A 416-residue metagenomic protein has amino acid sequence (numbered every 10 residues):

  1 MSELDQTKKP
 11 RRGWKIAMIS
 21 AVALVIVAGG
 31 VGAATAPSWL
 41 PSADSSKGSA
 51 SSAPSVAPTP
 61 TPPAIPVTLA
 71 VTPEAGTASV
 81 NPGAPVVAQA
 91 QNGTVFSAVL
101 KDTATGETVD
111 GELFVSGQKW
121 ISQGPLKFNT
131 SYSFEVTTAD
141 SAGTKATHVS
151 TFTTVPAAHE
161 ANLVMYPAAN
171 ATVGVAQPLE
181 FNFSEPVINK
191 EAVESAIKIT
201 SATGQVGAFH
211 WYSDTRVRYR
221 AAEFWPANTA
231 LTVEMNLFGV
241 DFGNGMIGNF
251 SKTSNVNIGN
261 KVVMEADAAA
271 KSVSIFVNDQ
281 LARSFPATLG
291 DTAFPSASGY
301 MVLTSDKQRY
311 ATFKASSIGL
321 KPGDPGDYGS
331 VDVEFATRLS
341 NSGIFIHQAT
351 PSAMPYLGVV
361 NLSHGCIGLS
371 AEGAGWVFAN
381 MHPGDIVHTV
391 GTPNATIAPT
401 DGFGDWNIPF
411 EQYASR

Functional and structural regions predicted by a protein language model:
M1-P10, Y413-R416: Actinobacteria-biased recognition of intrinsically disordered, low-complexity terminal regions
S2-D5, G13-N260, A287: Acidic, low-complexity Ser/Thr/Gly/Pro-rich repeat segments typical of extracellular/periplasmic and surface-exposed
A70, V87-Q89, S133, T151 (+7 more regions): Soluble periplasmic/extracytoplasmic beta-strand elements of cell-envelope proteins
V87, S133, V149, E180 (+6 more regions): Extracytoplasmic/secreted envelope proteins and their assembly/folding machinery, especially bacterial periplasmic
T138-A139, L237-G239, D279, R309 (+1 more regions): Short, charged beta-turn/beta-strand-edge "cap" motif at the junction between a beta-strand and an adjacent loop
E160, Y166, V262-A270, W406-R416: Short peripheral tails and domain-boundary helices/loops at the edges of structured domains
V175, S298, K314-R416: Exported/periplasmic cell-wall-interacting domains
M246, F250-P355: Gly/Pro-biased beta-strand-loop elements
